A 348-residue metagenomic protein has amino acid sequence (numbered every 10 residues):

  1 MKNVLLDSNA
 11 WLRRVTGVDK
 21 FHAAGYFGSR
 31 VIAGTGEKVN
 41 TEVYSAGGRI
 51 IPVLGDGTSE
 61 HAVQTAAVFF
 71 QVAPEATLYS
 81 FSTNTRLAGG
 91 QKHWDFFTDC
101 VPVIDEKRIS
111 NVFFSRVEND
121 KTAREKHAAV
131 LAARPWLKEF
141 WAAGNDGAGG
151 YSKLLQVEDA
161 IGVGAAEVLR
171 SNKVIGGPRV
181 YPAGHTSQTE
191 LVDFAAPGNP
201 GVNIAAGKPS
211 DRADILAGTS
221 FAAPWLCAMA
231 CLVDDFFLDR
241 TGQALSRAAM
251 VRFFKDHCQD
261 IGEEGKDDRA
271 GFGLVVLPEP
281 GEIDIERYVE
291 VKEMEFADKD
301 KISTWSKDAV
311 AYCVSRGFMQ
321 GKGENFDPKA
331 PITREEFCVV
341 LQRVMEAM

Functional and structural regions predicted by a protein language model:
M1, A10-G17, K107-F113, D235-V289: C-terminal subdomain of the subtilisin-like protease fold in secreted/lumenal serine endopeptidases
L5, D19-W94, R108, Q156-D159 (+2 more regions): Subtilisin-like serine protease catalytic core
H22, G28-S29, Q64, S80-D159 (+3 more regions): Substrate-binding/access-modulating region of protease and related hydrolase catalytic domains
G36-V39, S152-D235, A311: Extracellular S/T/G-rich loop segment that most often corresponds to the catalytic His/Ser-adjacent loop
V63-A67, T98, P102, C227-C231 (+7 more regions): Solvent-exposed, polar/charged alpha-helical surfaces in well-ordered, non-transmembrane soluble domains, broadly
F70-P74, P102-D105, A132-P135, A165-V168 (+4 more regions): Sec-exported extracytoplasmic/periplasmic mature domains
I215-T219, G265-L274, D298-S303, K322-E336: A glycine-rich, coil/turn loop motif that links secondary-structure elements
C227-A230, I285-F296, W305-M348: Short, solvent-exposed alpha-helical surface patches in non-cytosolic proteins
